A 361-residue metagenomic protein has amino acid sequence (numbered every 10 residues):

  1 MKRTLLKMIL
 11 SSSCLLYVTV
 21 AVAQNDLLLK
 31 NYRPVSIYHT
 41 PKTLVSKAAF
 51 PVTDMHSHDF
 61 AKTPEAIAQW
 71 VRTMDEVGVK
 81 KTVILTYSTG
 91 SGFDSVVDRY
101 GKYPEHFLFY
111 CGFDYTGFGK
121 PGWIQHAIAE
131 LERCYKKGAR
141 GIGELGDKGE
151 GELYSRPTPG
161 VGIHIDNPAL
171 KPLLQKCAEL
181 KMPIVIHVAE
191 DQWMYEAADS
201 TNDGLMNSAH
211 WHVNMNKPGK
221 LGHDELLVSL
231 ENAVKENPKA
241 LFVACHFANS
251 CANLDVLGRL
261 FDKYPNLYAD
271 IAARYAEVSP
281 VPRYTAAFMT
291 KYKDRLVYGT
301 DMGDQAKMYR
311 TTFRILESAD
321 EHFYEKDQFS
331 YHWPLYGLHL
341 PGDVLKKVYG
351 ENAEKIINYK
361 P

Functional and structural regions predicted by a protein language model:
M1-S13: Bacterial N-terminal signal peptides that target proteins for export
V18-T19: N-terminal signal peptide c-region/cleavage motif recognized by signal peptidases
Q24-E105: An N-terminally biased module of ancient metal coordination in phosphate/nucleic-acid-related enzymes
D26-L27, T40-T43, D94-H212: Active-site gating/metal-coordination segments in enzymes
V52-S57, T82-I84, F107-G112, I142-E144 (+4 more regions): Hydrophobic faces of well-ordered beta-strands that scaffold small-molecule active sites in alpha/beta enzyme cores
H56, M74, C134, I142 (+5 more regions): Conserved, mostly hydrophobic/aromatic
D59-I67, I84-D94, T116-Q125, H164 (+3 more regions): Acidic-and-aromatic substrate-binding clefts and catalytic sites of carbohydrate-active enzymes
T63-P64, V71, P218, D224-N232 (+1 more regions): H/E-rich (His + Asp/Glu) clusters that bind or coordinate divalent metals
